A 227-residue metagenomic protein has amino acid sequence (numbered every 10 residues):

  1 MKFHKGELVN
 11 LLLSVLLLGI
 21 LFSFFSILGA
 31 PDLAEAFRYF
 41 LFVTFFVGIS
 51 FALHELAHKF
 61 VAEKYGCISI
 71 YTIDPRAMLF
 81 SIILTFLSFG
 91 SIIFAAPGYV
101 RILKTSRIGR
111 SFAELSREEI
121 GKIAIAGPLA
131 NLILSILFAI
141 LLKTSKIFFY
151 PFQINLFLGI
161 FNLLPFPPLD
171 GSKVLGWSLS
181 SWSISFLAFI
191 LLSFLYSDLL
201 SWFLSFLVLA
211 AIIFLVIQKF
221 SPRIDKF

Functional and structural regions predicted by a protein language model:
M1-F227: Hydrophobic transmembrane alpha-helices and their immediate loop junctions in multi-pass integral membrane proteins
